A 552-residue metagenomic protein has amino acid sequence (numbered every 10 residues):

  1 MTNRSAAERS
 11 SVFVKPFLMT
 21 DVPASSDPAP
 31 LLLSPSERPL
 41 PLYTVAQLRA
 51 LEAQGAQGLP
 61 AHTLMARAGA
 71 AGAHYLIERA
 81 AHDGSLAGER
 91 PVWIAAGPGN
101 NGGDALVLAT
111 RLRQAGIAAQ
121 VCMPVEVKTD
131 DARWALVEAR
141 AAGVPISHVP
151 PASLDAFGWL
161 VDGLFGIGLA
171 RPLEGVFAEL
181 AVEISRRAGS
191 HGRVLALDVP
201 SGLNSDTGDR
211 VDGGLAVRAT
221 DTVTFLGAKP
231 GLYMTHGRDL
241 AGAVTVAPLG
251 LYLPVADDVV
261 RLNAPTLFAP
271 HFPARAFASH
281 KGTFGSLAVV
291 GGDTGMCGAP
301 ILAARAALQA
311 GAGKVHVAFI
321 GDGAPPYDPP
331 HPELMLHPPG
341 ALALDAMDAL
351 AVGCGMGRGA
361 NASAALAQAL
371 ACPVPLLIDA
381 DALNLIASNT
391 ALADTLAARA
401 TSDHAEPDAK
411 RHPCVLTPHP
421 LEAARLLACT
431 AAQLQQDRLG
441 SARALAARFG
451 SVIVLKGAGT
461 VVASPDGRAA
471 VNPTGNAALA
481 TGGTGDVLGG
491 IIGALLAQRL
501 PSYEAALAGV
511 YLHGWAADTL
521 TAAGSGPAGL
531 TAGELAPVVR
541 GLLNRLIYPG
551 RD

Functional and structural regions predicted by a protein language model:
R4, S11-P124, V217-D221, G227-A380 (+1 more regions): Small-residue (G/A/S/T)-rich helix-start motifs and N-terminal tracts that mark the onset
A7, S11, P151-S153, W159 (+1 more regions): Generic detection of intrinsically disordered/low-complexity segments and helix-coil linkers/edges
V107-A188, P325-A343: N-terminal small/polar loop signature for handling phosphorylated ligands or for N-terminal nucleophile
W159, L164-D258: Internal gly/pro-rich beta-alpha loop/helix module that stabilizes soluble enzyme cofactors or their anionic handles
